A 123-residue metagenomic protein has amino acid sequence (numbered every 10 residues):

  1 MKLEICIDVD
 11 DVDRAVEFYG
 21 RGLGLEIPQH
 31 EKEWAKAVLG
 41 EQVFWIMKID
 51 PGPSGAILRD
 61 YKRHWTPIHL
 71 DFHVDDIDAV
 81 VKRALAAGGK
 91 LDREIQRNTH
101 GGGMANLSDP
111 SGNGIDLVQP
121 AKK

Functional and structural regions predicted by a protein language model:
M1-L3, L25-F72, V81-S108, Q119-K123: Vicinal oxygen chelate
V9-D11: Conserved beta-strand-loop-alpha-helix junction that forms the acyl-donor binding cleft
R14-A15, I77-V81: Short, conserved charged micro-motifs
A15, Y19-G20, A84, G112: Conserved active-site tyrosine of GNAT-family acetyltransferases
G114-L117: Short glycine-/small-residue motifs
